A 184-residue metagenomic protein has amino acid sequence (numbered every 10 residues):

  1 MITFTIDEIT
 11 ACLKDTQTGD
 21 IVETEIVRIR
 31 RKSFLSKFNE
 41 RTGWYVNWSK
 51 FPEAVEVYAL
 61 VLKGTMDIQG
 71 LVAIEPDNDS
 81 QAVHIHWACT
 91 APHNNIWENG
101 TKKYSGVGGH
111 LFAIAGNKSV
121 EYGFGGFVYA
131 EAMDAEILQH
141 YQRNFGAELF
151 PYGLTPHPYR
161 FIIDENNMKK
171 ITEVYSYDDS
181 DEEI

Functional and structural regions predicted by a protein language model:
M1-K102, H110, N117-Y129, E136 (+1 more regions): Non-catalytic substrate-recognition and accessory regions of acyl/acetyltransferase enzymes
